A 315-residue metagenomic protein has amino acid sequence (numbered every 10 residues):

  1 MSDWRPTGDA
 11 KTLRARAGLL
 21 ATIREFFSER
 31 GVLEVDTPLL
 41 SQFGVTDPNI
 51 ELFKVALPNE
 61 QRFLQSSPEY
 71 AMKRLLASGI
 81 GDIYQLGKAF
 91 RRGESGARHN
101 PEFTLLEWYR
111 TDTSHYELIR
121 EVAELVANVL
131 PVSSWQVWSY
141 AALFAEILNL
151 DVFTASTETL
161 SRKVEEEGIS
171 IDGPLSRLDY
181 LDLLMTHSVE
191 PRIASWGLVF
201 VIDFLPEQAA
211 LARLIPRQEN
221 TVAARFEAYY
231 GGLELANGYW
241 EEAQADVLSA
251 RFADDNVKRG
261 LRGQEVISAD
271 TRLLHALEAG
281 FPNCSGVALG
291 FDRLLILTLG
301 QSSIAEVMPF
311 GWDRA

Functional and structural regions predicted by a protein language model:
M1-K54: TRNA-binding/sensing appendages of the translation machinery
L20, R24, S28, I119-V126 (+3 more regions): Hydrophobic face of alpha-helices
T22, P38-L39, F43-L75, Y84-L106 (+2 more regions): A translation/RNA-centric and nucleic-acid-associated enzymatic feature enriched in Class II aminoacyl-tRNA synthetases
F26-R30, V129, P191: Short alpha-helical functional segments enriched in proximate histidine and acidic residues
V32, I80, L148-L150, I169: Short aromatic/hydrophobic-glycine micro-motifs
S114-Y140, T159: Acidic, low-complexity central loop/insert segments
S134-V152: Short, conserved secondary-structure transition motifs
